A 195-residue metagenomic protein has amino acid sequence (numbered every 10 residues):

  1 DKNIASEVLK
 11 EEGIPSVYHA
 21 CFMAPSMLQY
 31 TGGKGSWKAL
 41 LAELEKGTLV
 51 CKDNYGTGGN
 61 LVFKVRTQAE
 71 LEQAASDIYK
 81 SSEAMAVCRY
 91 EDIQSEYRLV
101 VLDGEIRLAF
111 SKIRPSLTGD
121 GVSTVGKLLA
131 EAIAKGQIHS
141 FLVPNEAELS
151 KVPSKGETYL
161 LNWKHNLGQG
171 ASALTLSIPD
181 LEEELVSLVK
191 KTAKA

Functional and structural regions predicted by a protein language model:
D1-A39, T57: Conserved N-proximal alpha/beta basic substrate-recognition cap immediately N-terminal to, or forming the N-lobe
L9, S36-V62, S82-E96: ATP-grasp fold ATP-binding core
E43, D77, K191-T192: Amphipathic alpha-helical regulatory segments at dimerization interfaces that relay allosteric signals between sensory
F63-G168, S172, D180: Phosphate-binding site of ATP-dependent enzymes
L181, L185: Hydrophobic (often cysteine-bearing) scaffold residues that line and stabilize catalytic clefts of nucleotide/cofactor
V186-A195: A conserved acidic, glycine/proline-rich C-terminal tail/linker
